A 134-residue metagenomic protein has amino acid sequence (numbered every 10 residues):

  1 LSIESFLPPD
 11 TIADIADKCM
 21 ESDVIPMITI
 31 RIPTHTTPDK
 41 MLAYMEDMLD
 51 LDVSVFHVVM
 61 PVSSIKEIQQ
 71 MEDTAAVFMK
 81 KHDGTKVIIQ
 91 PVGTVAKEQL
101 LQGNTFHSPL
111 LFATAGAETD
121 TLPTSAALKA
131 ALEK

Functional and structural regions predicted by a protein language model:
L1, K18-M27, L49-V55, M79-G84 (+1 more regions): Glycine-enriched alpha-helix->loop->beta-strand junction motifs that scaffold or abut catalytic
L1-T11, I25-T36, S54-I65, I88-Q90: Catalytic beta/alpha-barrel core
F6-E21, T37-K40, S63-F78, A96-E98: Active-site-adjacent beta->alpha loops and helix N-cap segments on the catalytic face of soluble alpha/beta enzymes
M41-M48: Anionic-ligand binding region
I65-E67, A75-K134: C-terminal alpha-helical cap/extension of soluble enzyme domains
